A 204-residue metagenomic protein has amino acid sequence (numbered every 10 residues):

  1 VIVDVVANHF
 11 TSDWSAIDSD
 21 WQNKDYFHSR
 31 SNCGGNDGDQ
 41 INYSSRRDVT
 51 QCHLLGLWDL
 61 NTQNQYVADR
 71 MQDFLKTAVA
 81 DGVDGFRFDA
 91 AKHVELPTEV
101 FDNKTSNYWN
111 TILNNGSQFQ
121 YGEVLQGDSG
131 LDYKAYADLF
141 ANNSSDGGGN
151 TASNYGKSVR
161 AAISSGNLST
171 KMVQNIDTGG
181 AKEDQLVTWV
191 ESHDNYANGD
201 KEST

Functional and structural regions predicted by a protein language model:
V1, N8-H9, N61, N195-N198: Asparagine-centered polar/low-complexity signal
V3, D18, Q72-T204: Active-site-proximal helices and loops of the catalytic beta/alpha 8
A7-S45: Aromatic- and acidic-residue-enriched segments that line the glycan-binding/catalytic groove of carbohydrate-active
H9-F10, N64, A162: Flexible interhelical turns and helix-capping residues at alpha-helix boundaries within structured domains
W14, N64-Q65, S106: Serine-centered coil/turn micro-motif
S44-D59: N-terminal small/glycine-rich loop or linker at the start of catalytic domains across soluble metabolic enzymes
G56-D69: Active-site mouth loops of central-metabolism enzymes
